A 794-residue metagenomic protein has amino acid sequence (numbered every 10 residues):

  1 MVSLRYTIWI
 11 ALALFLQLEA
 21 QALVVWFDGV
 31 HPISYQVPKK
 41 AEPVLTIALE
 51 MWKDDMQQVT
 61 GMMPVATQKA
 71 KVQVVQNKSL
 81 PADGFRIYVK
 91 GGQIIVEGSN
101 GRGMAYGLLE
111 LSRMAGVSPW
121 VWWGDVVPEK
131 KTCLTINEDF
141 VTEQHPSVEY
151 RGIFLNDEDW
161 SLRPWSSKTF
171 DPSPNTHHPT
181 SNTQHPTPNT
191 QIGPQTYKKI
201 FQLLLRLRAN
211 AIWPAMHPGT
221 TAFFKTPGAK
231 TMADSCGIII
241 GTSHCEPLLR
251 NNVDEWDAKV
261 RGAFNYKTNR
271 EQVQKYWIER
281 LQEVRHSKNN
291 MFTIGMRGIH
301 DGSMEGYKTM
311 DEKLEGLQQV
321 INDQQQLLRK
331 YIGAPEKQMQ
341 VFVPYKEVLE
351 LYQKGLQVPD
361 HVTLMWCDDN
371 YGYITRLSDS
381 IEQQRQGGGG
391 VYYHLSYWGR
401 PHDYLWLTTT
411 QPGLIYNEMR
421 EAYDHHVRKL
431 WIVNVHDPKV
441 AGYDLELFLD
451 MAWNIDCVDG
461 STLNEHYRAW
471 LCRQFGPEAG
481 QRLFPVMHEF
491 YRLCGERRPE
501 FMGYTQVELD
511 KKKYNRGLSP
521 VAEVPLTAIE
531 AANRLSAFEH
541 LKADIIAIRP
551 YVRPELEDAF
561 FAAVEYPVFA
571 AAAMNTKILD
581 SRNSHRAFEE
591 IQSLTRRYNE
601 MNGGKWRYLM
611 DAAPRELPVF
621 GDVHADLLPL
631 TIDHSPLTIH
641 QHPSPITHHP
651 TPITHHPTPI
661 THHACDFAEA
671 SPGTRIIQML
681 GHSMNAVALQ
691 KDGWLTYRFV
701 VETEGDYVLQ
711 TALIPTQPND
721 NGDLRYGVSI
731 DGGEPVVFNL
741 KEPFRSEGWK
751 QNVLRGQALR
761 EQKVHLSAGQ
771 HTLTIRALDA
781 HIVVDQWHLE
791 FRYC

Functional and structural regions predicted by a protein language model:
T7-Q17: Bacterial N-terminal signal peptides
Q21-V148: Contiguous, structured surface segment used for ligand recognition
M56, N100, L364, A422 (+2 more regions): Conserved, mostly hydrophobic/aromatic
E97-G98, D159-S173, N189-G193, N210-T220 (+5 more regions): The substrate-binding groove and active-site-proximal loops of carbohydrate-active enzymes, especially glycoside
W120-P172, Q195-A215, G387-G390: An acidic-aromatic substrate-binding cleft motif
V126, K130-K131, R468-V619, L713: C-terminal non-catalytic alpha-helical accessory regions
F224, M232-D234, K259-Q386, L535-A559 (+1 more regions): Gly/Pro-rich turn-and-neighbor structural signature
P618, D626-P650, H655-C794: Extracytoplasmic
